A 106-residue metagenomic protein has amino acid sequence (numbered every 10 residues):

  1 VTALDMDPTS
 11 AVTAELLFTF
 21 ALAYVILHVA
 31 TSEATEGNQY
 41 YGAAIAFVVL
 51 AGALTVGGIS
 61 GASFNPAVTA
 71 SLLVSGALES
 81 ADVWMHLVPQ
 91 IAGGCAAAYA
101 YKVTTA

Functional and structural regions predicted by a protein language model:
V1-A106: Membrane-interface helix-loop junctions and terminal tails of multi-pass membrane proteins
